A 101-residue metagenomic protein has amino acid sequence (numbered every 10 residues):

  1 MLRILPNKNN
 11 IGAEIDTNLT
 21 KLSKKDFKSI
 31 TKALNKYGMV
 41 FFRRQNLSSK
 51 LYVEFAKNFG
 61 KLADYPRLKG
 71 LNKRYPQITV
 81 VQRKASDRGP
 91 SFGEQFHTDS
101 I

Functional and structural regions predicted by a protein language model:
L2-M39, R43-I101: Fe(II)/2-oxoglutarate oxygenase catalytic core
